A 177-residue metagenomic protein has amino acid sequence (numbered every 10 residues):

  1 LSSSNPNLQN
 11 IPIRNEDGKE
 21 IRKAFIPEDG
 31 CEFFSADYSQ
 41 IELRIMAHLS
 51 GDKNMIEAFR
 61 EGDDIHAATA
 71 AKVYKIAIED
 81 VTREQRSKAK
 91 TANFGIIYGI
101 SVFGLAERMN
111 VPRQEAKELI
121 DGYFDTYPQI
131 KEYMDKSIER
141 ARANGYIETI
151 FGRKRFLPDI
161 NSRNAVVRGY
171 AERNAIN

Functional and structural regions predicted by a protein language model:
L1-D80, R142-N177: Acidic, glycine-rich two-metal-ion catalytic cores of nucleic acid-processing enzymes
A71-N177: Conserved catalytic core of nucleic-acid polymerases
